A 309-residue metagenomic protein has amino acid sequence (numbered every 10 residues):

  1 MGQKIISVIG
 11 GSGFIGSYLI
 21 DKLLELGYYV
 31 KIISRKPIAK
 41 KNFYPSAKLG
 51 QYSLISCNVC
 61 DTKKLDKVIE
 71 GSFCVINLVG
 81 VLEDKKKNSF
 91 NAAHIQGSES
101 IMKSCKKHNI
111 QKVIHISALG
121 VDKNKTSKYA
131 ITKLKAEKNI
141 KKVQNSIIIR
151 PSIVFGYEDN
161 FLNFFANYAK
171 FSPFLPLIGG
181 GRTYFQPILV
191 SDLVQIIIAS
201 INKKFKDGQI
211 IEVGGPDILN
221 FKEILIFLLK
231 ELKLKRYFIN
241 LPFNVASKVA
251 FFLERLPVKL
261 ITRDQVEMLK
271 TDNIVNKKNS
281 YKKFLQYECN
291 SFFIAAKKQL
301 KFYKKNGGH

Functional and structural regions predicted by a protein language model:
I5-L26: N-terminal Rossmann NAD(P)H-binding glycine-rich loop of SDR-like oxidoreductase domains
I9, I33, L78-V79, V113-L119 (+1 more regions): SDR active-site strand-loop-helix element
G16-Y18, I95, L134: Residues forming the Rossmann-fold NAD(P)(H) cofactor-binding site
I33-I38, N58-V59: N-terminal Rossmann-fold cofactor-binding loop
K48-E99, S104-K107, L119-K123: NAD(P)H-binding glycine-rich loop region in Rossmannoid oxidoreductase-like domains and their noncatalytic homologs
S117, E137-F164, A169-F171: Conserved beta-loop-beta element that borders a ligand/cofactor-binding pocket
N160-L162, G180-I201, Q209-E212: Substrate-positioning beta->alpha
S200-T262, V275-H309: Mid/C-terminal beta-alpha module of Rossmann-like enzyme folds, strongest in SDR-family dehydrogenases/epimerases
